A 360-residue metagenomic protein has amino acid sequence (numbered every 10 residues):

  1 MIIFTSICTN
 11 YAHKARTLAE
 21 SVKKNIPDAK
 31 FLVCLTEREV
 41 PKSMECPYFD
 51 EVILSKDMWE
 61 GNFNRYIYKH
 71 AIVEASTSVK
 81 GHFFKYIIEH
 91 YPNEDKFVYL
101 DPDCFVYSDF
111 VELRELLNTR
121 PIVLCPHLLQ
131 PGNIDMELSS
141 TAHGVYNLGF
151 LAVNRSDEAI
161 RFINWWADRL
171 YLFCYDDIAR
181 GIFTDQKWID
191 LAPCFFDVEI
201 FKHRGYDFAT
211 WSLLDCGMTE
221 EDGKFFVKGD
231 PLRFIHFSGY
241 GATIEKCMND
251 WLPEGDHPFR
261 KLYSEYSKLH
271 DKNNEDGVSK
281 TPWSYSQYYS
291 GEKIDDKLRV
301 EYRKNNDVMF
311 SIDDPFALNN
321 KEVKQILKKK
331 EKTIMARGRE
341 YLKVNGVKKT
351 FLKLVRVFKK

Functional and structural regions predicted by a protein language model:
M1-K360: Glycosyltransferase catalytic domains, chiefly GT-A lineage
